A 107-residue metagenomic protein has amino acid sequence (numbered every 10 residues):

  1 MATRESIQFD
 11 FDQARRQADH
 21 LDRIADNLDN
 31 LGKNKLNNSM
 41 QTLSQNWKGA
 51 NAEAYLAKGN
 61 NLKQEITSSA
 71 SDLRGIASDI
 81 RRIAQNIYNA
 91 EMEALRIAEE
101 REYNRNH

Functional and structural regions predicted by a protein language model:
M1-H107: N-terminal secretion-targeting helices of virulence/extracellular proteins, encompassing both classical Sec signal
